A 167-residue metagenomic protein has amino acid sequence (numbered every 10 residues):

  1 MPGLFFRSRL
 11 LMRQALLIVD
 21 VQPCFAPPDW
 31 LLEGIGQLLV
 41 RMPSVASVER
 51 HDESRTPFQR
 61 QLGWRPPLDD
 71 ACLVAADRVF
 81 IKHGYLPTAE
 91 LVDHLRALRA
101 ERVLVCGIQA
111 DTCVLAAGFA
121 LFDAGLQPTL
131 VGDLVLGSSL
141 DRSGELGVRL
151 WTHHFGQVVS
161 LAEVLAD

Functional and structural regions predicted by a protein language model:
P2-A15, C24, R41-P43, P57-D167: Active-site-adjacent betaalpha module
L17-V19: Short hydrophobic beta-strand that contains or immediately precedes a catalytic carboxylate
V21-W30: Short acidic, Gly/Ser-rich segments with clustered Asp/Glu that frequently serve as metal-coordination loops in enzyme
V45-E49: Short beta-strand segments at enzyme active-site cores
H51-E53: Transmembrane alpha-helix/helix-exit interface in multi-pass inner-membrane proteins
